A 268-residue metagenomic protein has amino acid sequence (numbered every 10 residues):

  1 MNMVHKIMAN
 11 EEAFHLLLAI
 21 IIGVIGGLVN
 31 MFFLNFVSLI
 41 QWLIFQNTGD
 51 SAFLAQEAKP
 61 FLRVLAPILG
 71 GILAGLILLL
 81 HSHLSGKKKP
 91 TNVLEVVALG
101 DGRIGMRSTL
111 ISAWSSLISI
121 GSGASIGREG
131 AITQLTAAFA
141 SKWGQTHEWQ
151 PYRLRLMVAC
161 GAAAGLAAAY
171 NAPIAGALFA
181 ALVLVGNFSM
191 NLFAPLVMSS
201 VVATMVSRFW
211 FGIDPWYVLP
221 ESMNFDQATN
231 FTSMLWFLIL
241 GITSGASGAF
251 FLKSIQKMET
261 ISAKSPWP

Functional and structural regions predicted by a protein language model:
M1-P268: Alpha-helical transmembrane segments and immediately membrane-proximal extracytoplasmic
